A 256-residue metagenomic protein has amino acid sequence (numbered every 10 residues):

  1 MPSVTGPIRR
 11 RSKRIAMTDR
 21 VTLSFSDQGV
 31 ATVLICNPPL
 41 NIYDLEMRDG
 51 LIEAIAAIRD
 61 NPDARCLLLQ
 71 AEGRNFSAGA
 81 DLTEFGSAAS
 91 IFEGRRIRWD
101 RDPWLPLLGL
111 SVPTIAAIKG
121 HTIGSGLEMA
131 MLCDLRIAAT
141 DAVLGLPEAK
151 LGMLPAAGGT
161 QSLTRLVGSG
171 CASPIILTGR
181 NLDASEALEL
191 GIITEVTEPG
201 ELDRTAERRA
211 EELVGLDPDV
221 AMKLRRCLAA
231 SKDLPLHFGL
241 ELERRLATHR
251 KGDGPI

Functional and structural regions predicted by a protein language model:
P2-E72: Conserved CoA-thioester-binding segment of acyl-CoA-metabolizing enzymes
V33, L69, D81, M129-M131 (+3 more regions): Hydrophobic/aromatic residues within transmembrane alpha-helices of multi-pass small-molecule transporters
R48, L82, D100, T160 (+3 more regions): A general structural signal for well-ordered alpha-helical segments in protein cores
D49, D63, A71-P106, T122 (+1 more regions): Glycine- (often His-adjacent) and acidic-residue-rich active-site loop that binds/positions the CoA thioester
D60, N181, E211-D219, R226-D233 (+2 more regions): Generic secondary-structure signature for well-ordered alpha-helical cores
P106-D219: Crotonase-fold acyl-CoA enzyme core
I175-G179, L224-L228, A247: Short alpha-helical scaffolding segments that buttress acidic/His motifs in well-ordered protein cores
L242-I256: Intrinsically disordered, low-complexity segments enriched in small/flexible residues
